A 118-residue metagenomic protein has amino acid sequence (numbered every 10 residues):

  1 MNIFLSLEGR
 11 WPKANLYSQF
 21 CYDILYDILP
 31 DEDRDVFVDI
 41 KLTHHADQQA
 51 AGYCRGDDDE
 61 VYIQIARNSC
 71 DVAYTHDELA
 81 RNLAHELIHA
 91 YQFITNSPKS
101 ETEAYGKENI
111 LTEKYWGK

Functional and structural regions predicted by a protein language model:
M1-E8: Acidic/histidine-rich, surface-exposed loop or edge segments in extracytoplasmic proteins
N2, V38-A46: Propeptide-to-catalytic entry region of secreted or membrane-anchored zinc metalloproteases
K13, T75, L79, N96: Conserved acidic
K13-V36: Zn2+-dependent metallopeptidase catalytic core
I24, E86-L87, L111: Amphipathic alpha-helical segments in well-ordered regions
T43-D77, A90-F93: Active-site scaffold of zinc-dependent metalloenzymes
E78-E86: Short alpha-helical catalytic segment bearing the HExxH-like zincin motif of zinc-dependent metalloproteases
T95-K118: Post-HExxH zinc-binding segment in Zn-dependent metallohydrolases
